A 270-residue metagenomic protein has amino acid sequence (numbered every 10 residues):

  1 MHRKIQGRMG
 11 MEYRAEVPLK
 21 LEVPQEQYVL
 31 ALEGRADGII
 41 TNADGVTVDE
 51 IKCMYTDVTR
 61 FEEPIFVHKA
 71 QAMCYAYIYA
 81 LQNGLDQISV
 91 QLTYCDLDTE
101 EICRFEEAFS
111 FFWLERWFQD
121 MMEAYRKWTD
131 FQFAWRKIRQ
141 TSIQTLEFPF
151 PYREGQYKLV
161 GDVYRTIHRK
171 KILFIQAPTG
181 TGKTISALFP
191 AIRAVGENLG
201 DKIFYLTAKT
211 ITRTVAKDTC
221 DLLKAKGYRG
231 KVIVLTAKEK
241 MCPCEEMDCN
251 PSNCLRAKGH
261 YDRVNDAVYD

Functional and structural regions predicted by a protein language model:
M1-V23: Acidic-basic catalytic patches of nuclease active cores, encompassing PD-(D/E)XK and other metal-cofactor nuclease
L21-E115: Mg2+/Mn2+-dependent nuclease catalytic core
L114-Q144: Polybasic (Lys/Arg-rich)
A134-Q176: Conserved pre-motif I regulatory segment
L146-E147, L199-D270: A substrate-engagement module of RecA-like helicase motors
Y164-R165, T184-L199, D218-L223: Walker A/P-loop NTP-binding motif
H168-P190, K202: Walker A/P-loop
